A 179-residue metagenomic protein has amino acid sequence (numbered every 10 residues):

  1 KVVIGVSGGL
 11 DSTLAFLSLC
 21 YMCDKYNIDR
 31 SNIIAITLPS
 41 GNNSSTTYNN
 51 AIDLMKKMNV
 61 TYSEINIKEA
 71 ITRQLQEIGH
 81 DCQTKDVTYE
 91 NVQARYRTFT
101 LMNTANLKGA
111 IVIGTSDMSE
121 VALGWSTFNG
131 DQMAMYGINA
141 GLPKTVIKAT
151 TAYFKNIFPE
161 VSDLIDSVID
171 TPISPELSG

Functional and structural regions predicted by a protein language model:
K1-Y26: A phosphate-binding catalytic loop at a beta-strand-loop-alpha-helix junction that coordinates phosphoryl groups
I4, E64, I113-T115: General beta-strand structural signal in soluble alpha/beta enzymes
V6-L10, L38-T46, Y62, T88-V92 (+2 more regions): Alpha-helix capping and helix-loop boundary segments enriched in small/acidic/polar residues
F16, Y48-A51, T98, K144: Amphipathic alpha-helical segments in well-structured domains
S18-L19, N49-A51, I78, S126-G130: Short, glycine/charged-enriched secondary-structure capping and boundary segments
L19, Y26, S31, A35 (+1 more regions): Generic long, charged, amphipathic alpha-helical segments
M22-C23, N32, M58, C82-P159: Active-site adenylate/phosphate-handling loop in enzymes that bind or generate adenylated species
I28, N32-D86, A94, E120 (+1 more regions): A conserved beta-strand->alpha-helix junction
